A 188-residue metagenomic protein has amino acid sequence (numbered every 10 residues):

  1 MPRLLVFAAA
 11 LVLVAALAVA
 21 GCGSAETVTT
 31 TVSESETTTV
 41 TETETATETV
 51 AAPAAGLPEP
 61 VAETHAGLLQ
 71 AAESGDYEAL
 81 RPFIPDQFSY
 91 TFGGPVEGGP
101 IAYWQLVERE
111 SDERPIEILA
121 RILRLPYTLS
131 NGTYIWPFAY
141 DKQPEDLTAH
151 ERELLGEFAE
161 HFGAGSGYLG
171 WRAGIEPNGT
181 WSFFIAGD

Functional and structural regions predicted by a protein language model:
M1-A9: Bacterial N-terminal signal peptides that target proteins for export
A18-G21: C-terminal motif of bacterial Sec signal peptides marking the signal peptidase cleavage site
G23, T47-A66, R81-D188: C-terminal-biased regions
E26-V50: Extracellular mucin-like PTS domains
L68-L80: Short helix-adjacent coil turns
